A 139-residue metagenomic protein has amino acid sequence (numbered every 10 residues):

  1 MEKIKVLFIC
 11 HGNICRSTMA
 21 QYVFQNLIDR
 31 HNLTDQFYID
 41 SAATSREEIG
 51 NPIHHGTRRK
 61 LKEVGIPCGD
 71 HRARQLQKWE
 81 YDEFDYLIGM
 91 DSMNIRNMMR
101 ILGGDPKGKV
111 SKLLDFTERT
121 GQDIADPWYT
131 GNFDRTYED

Functional and structural regions predicted by a protein language model:
M1-E83: Conserved active-site segments centered on acidic
G12, G50, G56, G65 (+6 more regions): Residue-identity detector for glycine
S17, M90-D91: Replace "coordinates the UDP/GDP/TDP-sugar" with "coordinates nucleotide-activated sugar donors
Y86, S92-D139: Phosphate-binding/catalytic loops
